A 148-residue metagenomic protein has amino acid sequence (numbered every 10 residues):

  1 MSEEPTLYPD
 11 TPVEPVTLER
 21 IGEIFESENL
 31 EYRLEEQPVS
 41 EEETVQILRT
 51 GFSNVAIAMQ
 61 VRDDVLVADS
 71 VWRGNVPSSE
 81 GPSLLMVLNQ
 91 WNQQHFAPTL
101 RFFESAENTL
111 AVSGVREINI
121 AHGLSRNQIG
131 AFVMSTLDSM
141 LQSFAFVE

Functional and structural regions predicted by a protein language model:
M1-A58, F103: Charge-rich, low-complexity N-terminal segments
T11, P15, S78, P82 (+1 more regions): Ordered, soluble secondary-structure elements with a strong preference for glycine-centered loop motifs and nearby
Q46-S78, P82: Long, continuous compositionally biased terminal/linker segments
D69-A111: Short, internal acidic amphipathic alpha-helical interface segments that mediate docking to partner proteins
L100-M134, A145-E148: Well-ordered alpha/beta subsegment
S135-M140: Glycine-rich, aromatic-bearing surface loops/beta-hairpins
